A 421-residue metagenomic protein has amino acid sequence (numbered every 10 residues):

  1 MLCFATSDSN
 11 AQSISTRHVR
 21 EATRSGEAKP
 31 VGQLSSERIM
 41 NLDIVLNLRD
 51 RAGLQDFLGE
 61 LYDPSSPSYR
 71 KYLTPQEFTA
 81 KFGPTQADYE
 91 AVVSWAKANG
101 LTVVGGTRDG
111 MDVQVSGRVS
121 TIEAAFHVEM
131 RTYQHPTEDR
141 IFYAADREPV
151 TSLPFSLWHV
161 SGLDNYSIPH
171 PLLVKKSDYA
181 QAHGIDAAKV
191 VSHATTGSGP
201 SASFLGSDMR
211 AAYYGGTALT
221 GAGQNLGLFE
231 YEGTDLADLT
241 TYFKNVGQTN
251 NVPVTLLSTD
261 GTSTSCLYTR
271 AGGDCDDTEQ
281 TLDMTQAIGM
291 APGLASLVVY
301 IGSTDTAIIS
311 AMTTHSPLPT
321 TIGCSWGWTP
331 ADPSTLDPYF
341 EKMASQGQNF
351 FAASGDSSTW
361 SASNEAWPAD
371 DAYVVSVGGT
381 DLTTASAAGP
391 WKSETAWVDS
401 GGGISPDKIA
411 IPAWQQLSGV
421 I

Functional and structural regions predicted by a protein language model:
M1-C3: Bacterial N-terminal signal peptides
T6-A11: Sec/Tat signal peptide C-region and signal peptidase I cleavage site
Q12-G106, Q114, V119-G379, S405-I421: Substrate-binding/charge-relay-adjacent region of secreted/lumenal peptidase catalytic domains
T383-W391: Short acidic, Gly/Pro-enriched loop/turn segments at secondary-structure junctions
W397: Flexible, surface-exposed loop/gating regions in the mature catalytic domains of secreted/periplasmic hydrolases
G401: Acyl-CoA/ACP chain-elongation machinery
